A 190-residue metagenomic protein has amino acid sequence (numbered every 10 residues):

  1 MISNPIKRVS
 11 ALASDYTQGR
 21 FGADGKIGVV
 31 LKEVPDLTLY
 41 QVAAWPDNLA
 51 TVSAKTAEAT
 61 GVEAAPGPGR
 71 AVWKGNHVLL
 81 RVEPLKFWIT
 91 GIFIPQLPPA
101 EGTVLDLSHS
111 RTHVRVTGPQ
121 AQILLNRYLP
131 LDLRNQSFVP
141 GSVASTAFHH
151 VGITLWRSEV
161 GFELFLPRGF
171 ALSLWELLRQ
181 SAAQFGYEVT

Functional and structural regions predicted by a protein language model:
M1-T190: Basic, glycine/lysine-rich polyanion-binding surfaces/domains
